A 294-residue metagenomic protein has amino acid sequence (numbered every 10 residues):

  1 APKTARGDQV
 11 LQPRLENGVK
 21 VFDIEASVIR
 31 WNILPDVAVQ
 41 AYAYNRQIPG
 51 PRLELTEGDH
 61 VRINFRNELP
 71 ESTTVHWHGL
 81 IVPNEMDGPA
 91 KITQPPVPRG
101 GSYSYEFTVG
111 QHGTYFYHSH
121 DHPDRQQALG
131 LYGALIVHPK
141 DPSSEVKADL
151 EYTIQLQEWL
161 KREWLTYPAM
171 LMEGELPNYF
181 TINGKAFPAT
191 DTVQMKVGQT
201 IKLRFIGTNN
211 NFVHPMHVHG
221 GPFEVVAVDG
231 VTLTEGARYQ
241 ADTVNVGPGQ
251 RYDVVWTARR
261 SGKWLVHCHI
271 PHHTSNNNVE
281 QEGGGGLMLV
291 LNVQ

Functional and structural regions predicted by a protein language model:
A1-Q294: Copper-binding active sites and cupredoxin-like electron-transfer domains, recognizing His/Cys-rich ligand loops
